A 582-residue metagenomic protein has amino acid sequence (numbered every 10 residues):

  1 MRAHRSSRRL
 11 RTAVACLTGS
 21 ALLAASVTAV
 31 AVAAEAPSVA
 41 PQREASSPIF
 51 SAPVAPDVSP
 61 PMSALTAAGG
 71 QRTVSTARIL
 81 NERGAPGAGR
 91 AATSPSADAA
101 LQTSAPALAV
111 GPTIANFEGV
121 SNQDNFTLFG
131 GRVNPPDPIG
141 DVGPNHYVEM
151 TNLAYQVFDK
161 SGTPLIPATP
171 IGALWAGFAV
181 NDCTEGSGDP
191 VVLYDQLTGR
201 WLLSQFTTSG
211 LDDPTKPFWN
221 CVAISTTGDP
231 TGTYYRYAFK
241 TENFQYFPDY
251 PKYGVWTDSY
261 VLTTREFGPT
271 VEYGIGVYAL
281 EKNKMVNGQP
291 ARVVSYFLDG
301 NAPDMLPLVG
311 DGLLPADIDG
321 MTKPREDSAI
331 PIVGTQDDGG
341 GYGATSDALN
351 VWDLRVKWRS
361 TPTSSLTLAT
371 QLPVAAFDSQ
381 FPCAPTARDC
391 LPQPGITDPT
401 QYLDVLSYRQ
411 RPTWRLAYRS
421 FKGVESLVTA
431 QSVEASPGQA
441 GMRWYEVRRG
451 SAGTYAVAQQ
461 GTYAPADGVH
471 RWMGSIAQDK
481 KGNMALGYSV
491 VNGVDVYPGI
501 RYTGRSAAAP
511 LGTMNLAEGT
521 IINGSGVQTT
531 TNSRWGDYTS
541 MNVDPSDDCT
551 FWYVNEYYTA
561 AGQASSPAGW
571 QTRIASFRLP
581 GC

Functional and structural regions predicted by a protein language model:
R2-E35: Secretory targeting and sorting signals
A34-C582: C-terminal PAP-associated
